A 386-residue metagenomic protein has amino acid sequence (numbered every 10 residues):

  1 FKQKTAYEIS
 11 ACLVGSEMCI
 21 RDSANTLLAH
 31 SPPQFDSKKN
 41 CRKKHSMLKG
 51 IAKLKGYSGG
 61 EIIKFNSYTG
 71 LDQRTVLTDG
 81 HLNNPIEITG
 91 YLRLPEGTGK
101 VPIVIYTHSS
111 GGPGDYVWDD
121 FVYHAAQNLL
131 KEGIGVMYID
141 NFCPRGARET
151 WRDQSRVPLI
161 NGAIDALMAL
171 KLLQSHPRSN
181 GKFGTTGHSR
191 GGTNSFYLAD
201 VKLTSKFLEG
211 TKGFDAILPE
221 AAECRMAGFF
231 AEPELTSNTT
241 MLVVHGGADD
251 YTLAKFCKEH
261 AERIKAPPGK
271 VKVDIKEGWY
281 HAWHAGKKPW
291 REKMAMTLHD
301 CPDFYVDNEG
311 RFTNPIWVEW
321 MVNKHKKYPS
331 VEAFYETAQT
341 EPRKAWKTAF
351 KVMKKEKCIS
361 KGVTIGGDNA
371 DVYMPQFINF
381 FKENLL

Functional and structural regions predicted by a protein language model:
Q3-I20: Short, small-residue-biased leader/transition segments that mark boundaries at the very start of proteins
P33-T98: N-terminal cap/lid segment of alpha/beta-hydrolase-fold proteins
G97-V101, Y106-R148, M226-A227, D250-A254: Short substrate-entry loop that stabilizes the transition state in hydrolases
S155-P177, Y197: Alpha/beta-hydrolase active-site loop
R178-S189: Alpha/beta-hydrolase fold nucleophile elbow
G192-F207: Short glycine-enriched nucleophile-adjacent loop and the immediately C-terminal alpha-helix near the catalytic center
E209-G278: The feature captures the conserved acid-bearing segment of alpha/beta-hydrolase catalytic domains
K270-L386: C-terminal catalytic histidine-bearing segment of alpha/beta-hydrolase fold enzymes
